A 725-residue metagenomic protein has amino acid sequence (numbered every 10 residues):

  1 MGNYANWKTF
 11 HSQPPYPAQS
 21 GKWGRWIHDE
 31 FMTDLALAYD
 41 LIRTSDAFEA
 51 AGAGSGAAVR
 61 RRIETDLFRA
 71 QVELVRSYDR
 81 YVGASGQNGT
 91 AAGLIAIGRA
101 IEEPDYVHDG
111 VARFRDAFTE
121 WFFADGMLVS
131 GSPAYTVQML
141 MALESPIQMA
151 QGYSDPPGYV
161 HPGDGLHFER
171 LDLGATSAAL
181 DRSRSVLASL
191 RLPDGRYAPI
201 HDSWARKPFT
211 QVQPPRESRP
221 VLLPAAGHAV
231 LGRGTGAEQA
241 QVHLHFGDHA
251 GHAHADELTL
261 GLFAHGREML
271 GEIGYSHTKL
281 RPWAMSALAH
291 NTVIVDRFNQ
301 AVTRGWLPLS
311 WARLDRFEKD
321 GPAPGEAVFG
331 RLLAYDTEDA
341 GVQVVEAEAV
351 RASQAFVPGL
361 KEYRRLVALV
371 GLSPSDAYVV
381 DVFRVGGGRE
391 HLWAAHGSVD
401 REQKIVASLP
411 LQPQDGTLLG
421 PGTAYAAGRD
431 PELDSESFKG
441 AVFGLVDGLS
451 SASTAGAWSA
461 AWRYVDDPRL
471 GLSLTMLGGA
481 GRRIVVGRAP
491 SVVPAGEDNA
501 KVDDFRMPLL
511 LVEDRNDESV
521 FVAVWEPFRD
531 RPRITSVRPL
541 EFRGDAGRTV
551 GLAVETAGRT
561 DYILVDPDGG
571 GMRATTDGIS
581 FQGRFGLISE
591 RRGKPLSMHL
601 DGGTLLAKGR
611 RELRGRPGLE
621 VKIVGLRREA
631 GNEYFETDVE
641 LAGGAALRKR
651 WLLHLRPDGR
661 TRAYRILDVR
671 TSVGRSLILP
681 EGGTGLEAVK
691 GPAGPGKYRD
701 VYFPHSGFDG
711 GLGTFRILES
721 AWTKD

Functional and structural regions predicted by a protein language model:
M1-L166, R170-L180: Aromatic-lined, polymer-binding surfaces characteristic of secreted/periplasmic polysaccharide-degrading enzymes
Y4, P157-D172, R313-D336, D415-L445 (+1 more regions): Surface-exposed intrinsically disordered loops and tails
Y4-K8, S12, Y39-D46, E102 (+9 more regions): A generic secondary-structure signal for well-formed alpha-helical elements
A92-I95, I101, F123, M127-G271 (+3 more regions): Carbohydrate-active enzyme catalytic cores, enriched for enzymes that act on polyanionic acidic polysaccharides
T210-T423, E436, T454, R515-R531 (+1 more regions): Catalytic and substrate-binding regions of extracellular carbohydrate-active enzymes, especially polysaccharide lyases
S398-L477: Polysaccharide-binding surfaces and accessory modules of carbohydrate-active proteins
S453, A457-A557: Beta-strand-rich recognition/accessory modules
L511-S519, W525-D725: Non-catalytic terminal regions with compositionally biased, polar/charged low complexity
